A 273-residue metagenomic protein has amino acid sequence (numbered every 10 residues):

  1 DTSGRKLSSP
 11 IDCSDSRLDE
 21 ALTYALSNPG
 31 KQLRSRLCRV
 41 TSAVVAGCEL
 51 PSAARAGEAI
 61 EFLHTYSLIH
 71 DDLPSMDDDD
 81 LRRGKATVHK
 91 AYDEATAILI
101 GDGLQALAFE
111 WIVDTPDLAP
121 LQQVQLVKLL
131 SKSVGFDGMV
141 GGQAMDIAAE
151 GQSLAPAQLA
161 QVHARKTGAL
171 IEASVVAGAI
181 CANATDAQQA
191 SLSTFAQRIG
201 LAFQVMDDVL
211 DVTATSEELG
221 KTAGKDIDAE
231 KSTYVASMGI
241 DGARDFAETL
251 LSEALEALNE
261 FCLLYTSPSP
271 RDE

Functional and structural regions predicted by a protein language model:
D1-L7: N-terminal amphipathic/basic leader segments beginning at the initiator methionine
D12-E256: Mg2+-dependent prenyl diphosphate-binding active-site environment of isoprenoid biosynthetic enzymes
E253, A257-F261, S267: Conserved glycine-rich phosphate/nucleotide-binding loop and adjacent Mg2+-coordinating catalytic segment
Y265-E273: Single conserved hydrophobic/aromatic residue that forms the stacking wall/gate of nucleotide- or nucleobase-binding
